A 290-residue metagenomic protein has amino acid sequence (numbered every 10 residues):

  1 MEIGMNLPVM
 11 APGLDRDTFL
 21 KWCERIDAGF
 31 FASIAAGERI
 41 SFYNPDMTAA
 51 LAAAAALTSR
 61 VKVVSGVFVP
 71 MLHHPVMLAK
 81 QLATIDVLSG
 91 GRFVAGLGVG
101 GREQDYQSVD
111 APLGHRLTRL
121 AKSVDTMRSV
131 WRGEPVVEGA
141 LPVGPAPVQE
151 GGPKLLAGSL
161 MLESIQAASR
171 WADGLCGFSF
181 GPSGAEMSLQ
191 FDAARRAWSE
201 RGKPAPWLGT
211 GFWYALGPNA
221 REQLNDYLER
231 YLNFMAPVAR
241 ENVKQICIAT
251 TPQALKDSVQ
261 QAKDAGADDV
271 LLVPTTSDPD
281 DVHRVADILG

Functional and structural regions predicted by a protein language model:
M1-G290: Active-site-adjacent structural elements that line small-molecule/cofactor binding pockets in enzymes
